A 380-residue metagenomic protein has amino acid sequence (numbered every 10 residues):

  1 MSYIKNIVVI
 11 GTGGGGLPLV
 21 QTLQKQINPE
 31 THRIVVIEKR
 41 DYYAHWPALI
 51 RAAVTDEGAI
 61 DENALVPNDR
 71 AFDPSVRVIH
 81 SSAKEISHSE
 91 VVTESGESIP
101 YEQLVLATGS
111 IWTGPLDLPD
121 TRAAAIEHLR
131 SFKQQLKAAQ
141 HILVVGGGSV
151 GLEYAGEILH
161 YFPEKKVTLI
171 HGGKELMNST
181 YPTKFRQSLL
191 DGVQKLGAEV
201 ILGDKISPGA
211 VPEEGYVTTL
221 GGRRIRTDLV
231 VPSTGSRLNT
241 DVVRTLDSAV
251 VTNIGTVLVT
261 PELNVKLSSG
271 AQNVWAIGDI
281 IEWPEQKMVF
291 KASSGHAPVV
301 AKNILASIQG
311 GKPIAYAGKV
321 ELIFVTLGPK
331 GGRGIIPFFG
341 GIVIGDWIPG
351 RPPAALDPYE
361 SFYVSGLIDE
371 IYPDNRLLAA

Functional and structural regions predicted by a protein language model:
S2-I10, T31, V35-V36, P74-L143: FAD-binding core/adjacent interface of flavoenzyme oxidoreductases
S2-R77, G156-T183: Beta1-alpha1 glycine-rich phosphate/pyrophosphate-binding loop at the start of Rossmann-like nucleotide-binding domains
G13-G16, G148-L152, A301: Catalytic nucleophile loop
T31-R33, V76-S81, E85-S87, V92 (+2 more regions): A Rossmann-like FAD-binding core segment of flavoenzymes
G109-W112, S236-L238, K330: Short glycine-rich anion-binding loops that position phosphate/pyrophosphate groups of nucleotides and phosphorylated
R122-Q140, R226-L229, S233-P298: FAD-site-proximal beta/loop scaffold in flavoenzymes
A138-T168: Rossmann-like NAD(P)H-binding beta-loop-alpha module
Q286-V289, H296-A380: C-terminal, flexible cofactor-proximal segment of oxidoreductases
